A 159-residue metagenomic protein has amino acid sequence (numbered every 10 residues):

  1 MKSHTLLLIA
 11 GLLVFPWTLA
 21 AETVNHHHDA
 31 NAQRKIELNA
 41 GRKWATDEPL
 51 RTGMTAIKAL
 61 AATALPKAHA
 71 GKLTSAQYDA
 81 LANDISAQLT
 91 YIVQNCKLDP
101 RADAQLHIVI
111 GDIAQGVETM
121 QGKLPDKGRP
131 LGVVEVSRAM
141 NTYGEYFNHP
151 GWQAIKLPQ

Functional and structural regions predicted by a protein language model:
M1-L8: Bacterial N-terminal signal peptides that target proteins for export
I9-P16: Bacterial N-terminal signal peptides
A21-L73, I155: Immediate post-signal-peptide N-terminus of mature secreted/exported proteins
H26-A30, N95, Q115: Non-catalytic helical tethers at domain boundaries
K43, K67-Y78, D99, D103 (+1 more regions): Alpha-helical rod/repeat scaffolding segments in eukaryotic adaptors/tethers and long-chain four-helix cytokines
T55, A59-A62, D79, N83-T90 (+3 more regions): Solvent-exposed, polar/charged alpha-helical surfaces in well-ordered, non-transmembrane soluble domains, broadly
Q88-H107: Short, solvent-exposed, charged loop/turn and helix-capping segments that join or cap alpha-helices on peripheral
L106-Q159: Helix-rich interaction surfaces within compact, conserved domain-sized segments that mediate assembly or partner
